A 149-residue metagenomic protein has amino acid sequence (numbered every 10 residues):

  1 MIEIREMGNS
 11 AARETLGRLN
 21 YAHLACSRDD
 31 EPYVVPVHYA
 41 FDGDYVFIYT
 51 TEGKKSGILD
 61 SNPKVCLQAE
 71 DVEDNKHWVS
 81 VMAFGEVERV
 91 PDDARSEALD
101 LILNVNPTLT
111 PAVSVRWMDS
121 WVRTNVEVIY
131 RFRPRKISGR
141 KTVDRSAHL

Functional and structural regions predicted by a protein language model:
M1-R18: Extreme N-terminal tail/first-helix region
I2, K76-L149: Charged, gly/pro-rich active-site loop segments
A12, N20, D44, P63 (+2 more regions): A generic secondary-structure signal marking the coil-to-beta-strand transition
L19-T51, L67-Q68: Short beta-strand segments
E31, N75-K76: Short glycine/serine/proline-enriched coil/turn segments at secondary-structure junctions
T50-G53, P63-E70, T108-M118: Short acidic (Asp/Glu) patches
T51, S61-E70, H77-E88: Active-site-adjacent structural patch at catalytic or cofactor/ligand-binding sites
S56-D60: Surface-exposed connector loops and short turns at secondary-structure junctions
